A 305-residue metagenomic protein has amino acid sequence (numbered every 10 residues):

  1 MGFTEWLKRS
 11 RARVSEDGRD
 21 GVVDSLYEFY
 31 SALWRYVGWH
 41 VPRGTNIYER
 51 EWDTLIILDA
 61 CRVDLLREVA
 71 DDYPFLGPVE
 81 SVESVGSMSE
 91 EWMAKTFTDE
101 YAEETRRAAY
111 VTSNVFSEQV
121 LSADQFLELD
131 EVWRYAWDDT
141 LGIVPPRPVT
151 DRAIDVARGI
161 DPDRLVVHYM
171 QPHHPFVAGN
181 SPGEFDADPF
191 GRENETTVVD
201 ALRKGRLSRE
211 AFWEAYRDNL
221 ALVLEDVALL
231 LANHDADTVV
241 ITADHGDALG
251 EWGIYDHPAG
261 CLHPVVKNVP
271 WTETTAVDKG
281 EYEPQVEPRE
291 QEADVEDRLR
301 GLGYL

Functional and structural regions predicted by a protein language model:
M1-L305: Catalytic domains that recognize anionic headgroups
